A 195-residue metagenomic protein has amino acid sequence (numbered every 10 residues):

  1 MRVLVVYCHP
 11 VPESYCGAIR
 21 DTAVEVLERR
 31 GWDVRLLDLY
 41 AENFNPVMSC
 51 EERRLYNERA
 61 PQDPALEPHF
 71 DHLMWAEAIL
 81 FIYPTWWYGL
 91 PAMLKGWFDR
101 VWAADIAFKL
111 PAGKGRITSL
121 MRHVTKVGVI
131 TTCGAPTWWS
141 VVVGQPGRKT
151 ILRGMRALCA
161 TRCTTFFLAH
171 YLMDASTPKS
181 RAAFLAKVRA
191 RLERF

Functional and structural regions predicted by a protein language model:
M1-I106, P178-F195: N-terminal beta1-alpha1-beta2 submodule of the flavodoxin-like/Rossmannoid cofactor-binding fold
V6-Y7, I130-T131, A169: Short beta-strands and strand-loop turn motifs
V34, V124-K126, C163-F166: Residue-level recognition of the N-termini of beta-strands and the immediately preceding loop/turn
L39, T132, H170-L172: Active-site donor-binding loop signature of nucleotide-sugar glycosyltransferases
A76, I82, H123, M155-C163: A structural motif corresponding to the C-terminal end of an alpha-helix and its immediate exit/capping segment
A104-K109, T161-T165: Short, structured loop/turn "capping" segments at alpha-beta junctions
L110-A157: Short, glycine-/small-residue-rich phosphate/pyrophosphate-handling segment
W138-V142, P146-F195: Glycine-rich phosphate/pyrophosphate-binding loop and the adjoining helix
